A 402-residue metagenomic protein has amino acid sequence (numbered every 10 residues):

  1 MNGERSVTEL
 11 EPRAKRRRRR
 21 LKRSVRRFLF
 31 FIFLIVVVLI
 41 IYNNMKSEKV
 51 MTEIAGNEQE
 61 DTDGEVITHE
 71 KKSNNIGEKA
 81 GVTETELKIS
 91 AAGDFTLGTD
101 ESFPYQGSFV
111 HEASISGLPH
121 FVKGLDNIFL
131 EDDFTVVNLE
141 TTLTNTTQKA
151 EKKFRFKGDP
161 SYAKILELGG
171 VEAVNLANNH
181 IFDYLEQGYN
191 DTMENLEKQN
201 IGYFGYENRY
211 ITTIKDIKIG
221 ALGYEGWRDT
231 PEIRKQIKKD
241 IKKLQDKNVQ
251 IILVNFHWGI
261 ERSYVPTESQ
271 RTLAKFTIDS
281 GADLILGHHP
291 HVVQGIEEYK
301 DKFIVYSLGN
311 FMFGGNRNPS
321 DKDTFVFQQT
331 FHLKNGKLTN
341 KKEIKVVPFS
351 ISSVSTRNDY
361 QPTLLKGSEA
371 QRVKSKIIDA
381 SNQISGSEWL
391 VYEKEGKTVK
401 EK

Functional and structural regions predicted by a protein language model:
N2-P12, R26-K402: Acidic, metal/ion-coordinating pockets
R19-K22: Accessory beta->alpha helical hairpin/"wing" motif in late/C-terminal subdomains of nucleic-acid enzymes
